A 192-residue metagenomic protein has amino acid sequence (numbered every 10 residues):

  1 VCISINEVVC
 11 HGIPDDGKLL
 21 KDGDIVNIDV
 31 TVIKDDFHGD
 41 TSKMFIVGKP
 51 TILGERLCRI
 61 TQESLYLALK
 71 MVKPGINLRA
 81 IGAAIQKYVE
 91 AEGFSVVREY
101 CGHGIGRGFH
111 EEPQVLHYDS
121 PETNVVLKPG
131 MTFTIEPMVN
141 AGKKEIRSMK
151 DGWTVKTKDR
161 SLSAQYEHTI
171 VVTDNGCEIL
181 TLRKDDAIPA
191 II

Functional and structural regions predicted by a protein language model:
V1-I192: Active-site neighborhoods and metal-handling regions in enzymes and metal-associated proteins
